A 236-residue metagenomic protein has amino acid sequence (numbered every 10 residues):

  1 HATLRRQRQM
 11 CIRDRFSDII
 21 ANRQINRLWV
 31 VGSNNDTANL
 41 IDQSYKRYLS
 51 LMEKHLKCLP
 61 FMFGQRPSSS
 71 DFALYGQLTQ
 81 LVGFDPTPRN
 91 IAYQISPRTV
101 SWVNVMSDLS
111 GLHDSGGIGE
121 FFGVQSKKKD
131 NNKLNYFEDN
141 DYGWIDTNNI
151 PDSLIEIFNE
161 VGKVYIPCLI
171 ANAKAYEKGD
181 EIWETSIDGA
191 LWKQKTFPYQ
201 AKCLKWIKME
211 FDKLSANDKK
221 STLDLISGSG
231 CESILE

Functional and structural regions predicted by a protein language model:
H1-I12: Single conserved hydrophobic/aromatic residue that forms the stacking wall/gate of nucleotide- or nucleobase-binding
R13-Q24, N35-M52: All-alpha helical catalytic cores of prenyl diphosphate-utilizing isoprenoid enzymes
L28-W29, S33: Globin-like tetrapyrrole-binding proteins
N39-K46, F63-R66, Y93-S96, V100: Conserved structured core elements
K54-F63, L112: Surface-exposed helix-capping loop/turn segments at secondary-structure junctions
M62-V82: GST superfamily/GST-like fold recognition
Y75-D188: Active-site/pore-lining binding-face segments in mid-to-C-terminal subdomains
S186-E236: C-terminal non-catalytic accessory extensions
